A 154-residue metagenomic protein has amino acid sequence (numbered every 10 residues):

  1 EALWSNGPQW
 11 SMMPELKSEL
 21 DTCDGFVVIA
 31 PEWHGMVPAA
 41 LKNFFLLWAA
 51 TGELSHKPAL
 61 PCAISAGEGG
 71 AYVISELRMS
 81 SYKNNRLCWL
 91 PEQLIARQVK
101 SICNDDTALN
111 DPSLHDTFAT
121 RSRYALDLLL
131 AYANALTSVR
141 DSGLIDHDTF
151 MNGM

Functional and structural regions predicted by a protein language model:
E1-A50, L109-R123, D127-L130, L136-M154: N-terminal beta1-alpha1-beta2 submodule of the flavodoxin-like/Rossmannoid cofactor-binding fold
S55-C103, D116-T120: Short, glycine-/small-residue-rich phosphate/pyrophosphate-handling segment
S80-L87, V99-D106, A125-V139: Change "in soluble alpha/beta enzymes" to "in soluble alpha/beta proteins
